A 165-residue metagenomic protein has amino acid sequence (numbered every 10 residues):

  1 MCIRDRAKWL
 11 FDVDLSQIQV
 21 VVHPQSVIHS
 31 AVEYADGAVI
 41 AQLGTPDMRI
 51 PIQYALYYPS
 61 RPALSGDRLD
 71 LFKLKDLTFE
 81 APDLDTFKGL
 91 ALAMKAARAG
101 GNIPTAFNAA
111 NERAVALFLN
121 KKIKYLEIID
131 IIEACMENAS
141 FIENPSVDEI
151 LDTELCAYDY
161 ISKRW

Functional and structural regions predicted by a protein language model:
R4-W165: Catalytic, metal-anchored helix/loop core of enzyme active sites in primary metabolism
